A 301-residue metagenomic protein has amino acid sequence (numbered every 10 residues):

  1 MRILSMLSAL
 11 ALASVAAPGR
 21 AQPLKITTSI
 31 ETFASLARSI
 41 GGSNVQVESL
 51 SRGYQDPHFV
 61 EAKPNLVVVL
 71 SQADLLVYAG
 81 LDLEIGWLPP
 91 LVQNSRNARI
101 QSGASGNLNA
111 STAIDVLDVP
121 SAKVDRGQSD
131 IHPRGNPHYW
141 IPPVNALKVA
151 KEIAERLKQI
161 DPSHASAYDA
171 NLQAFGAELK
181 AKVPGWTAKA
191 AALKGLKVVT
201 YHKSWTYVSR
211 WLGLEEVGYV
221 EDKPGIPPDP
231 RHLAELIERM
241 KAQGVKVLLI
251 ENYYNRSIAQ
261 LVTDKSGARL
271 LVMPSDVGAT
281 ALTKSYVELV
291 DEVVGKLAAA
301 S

Functional and structural regions predicted by a protein language model:
M1-L7: Bacterial N-terminal signal peptides that target proteins for export
A21-S301: Extracytoplasmic metal-acquisition and chelation regions
